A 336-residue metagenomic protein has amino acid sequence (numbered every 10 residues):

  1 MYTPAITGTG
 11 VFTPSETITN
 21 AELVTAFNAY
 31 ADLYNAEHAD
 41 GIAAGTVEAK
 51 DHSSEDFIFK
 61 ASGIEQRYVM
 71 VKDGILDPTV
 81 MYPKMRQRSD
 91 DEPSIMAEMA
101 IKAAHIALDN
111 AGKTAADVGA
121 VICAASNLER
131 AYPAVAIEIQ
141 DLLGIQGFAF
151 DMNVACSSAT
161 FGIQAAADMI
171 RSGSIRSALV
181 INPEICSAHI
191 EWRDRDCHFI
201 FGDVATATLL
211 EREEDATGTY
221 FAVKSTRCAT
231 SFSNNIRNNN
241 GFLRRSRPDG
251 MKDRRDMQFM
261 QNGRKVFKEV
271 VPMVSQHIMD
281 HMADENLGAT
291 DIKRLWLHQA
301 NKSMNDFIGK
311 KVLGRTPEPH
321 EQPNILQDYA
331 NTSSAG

Functional and structural regions predicted by a protein language model:
M1-P93, D194-P272, Q276: Condensing-enzyme catalytic core mediating Claisen C-C bond formation in acyl metabolism
T3-P4, A120, S177-A178, R294: Beta-sheet entry/capping signal
I6-G8, I58, A107, V121 (+5 more regions): Buried hydrophobic positions in well-ordered alpha/beta secondary-structure cores of metabolic enzymes
S15, D32, P93-S94, H105 (+2 more regions): Acyl-thioester C-C bond-transforming condensing/cleaving domain
L23, I139, D196-C197, K310-G314: Short, solvent-exposed amphipathic alpha-helical segments in soluble enzyme and RNA/protein-processing domains
E48, S54-I58, S62-V154, M282 (+1 more regions): Conserved beta-ketoacyl condensing-enzyme motif
A97, I101, L108, N127-L128 (+6 more regions): Claisen-condensing/thiolase-fold acyl-transfer catalytic domains that form or cleave C-C bonds in fatty acid
